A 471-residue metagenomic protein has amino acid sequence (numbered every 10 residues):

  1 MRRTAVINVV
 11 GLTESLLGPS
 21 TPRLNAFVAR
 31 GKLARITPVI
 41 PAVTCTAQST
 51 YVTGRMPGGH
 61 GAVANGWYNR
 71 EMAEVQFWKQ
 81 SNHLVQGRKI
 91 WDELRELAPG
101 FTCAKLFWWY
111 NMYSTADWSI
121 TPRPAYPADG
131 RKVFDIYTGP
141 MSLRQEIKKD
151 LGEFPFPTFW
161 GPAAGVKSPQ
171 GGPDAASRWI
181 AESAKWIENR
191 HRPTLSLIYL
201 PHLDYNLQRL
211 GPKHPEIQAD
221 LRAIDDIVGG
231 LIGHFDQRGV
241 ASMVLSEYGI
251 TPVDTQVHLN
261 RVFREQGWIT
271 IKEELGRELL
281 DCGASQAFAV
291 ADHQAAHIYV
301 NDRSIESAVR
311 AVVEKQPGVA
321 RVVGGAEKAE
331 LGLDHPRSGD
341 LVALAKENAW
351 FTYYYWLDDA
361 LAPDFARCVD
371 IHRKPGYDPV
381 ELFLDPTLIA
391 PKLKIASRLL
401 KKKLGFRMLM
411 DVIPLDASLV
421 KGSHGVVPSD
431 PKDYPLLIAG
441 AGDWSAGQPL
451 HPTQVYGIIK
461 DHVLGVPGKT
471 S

Functional and structural regions predicted by a protein language model:
R2-E14, F27, Y51, L94 (+9 more regions): Beta-strand elements within well-structured catalytic alpha/beta cores of enzymes that handle phosphate/sulfate esters
A5-V9, A29-R35, V43-S49, G66-K79 (+2 more regions): Glycine-/proline-rich flexible loop or hinge segments
G11-E14, P41-A42, P57-G58, W108-Y113 (+5 more regions): Short, solvent-exposed loop/turn segments at secondary-structure junctions
S15-G59, T102-A104: Short, structured active-site-proximal loop/turn typified by the sulfatase FGly-forming signature C/S-X-P-X-R
P19, A42-V43, N65-R88, D92-R95 (+1 more regions): Secreted, luminal/periplasmic, and some membrane-associated catalytic domains that remodel anionic oxygen-ester
R35, T102-F107, L195-Y199, M243-L245 (+2 more regions): A structural signal for short, well-ordered beta-strand segments and their strand-loop junctions that often border
R55-G211, A223, Q286-V290, Q294-N301 (+6 more regions): His/Asp/Glu-rich, glycine-adjacent segments that coordinate divalent cations and/or stabilize oxyanion chemistry on
V420-A439: Short glycine/proline-rich, acidic loop/turn segments that cap or connect secondary-structure elements
